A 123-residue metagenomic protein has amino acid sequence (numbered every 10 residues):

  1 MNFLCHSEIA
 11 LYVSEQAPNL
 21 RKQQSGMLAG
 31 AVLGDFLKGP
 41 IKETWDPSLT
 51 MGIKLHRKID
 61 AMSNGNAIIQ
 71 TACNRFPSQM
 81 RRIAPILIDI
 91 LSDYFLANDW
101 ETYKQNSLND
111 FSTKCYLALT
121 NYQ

Functional and structural regions predicted by a protein language model:
M1-W100, K104: An N-terminal structural lobe/cap that precedes and organizes the functional/catalytic core across diverse proteins
E101-Q123: A contiguous pocket-lining binding segment that forms or flanks enzyme active sites
